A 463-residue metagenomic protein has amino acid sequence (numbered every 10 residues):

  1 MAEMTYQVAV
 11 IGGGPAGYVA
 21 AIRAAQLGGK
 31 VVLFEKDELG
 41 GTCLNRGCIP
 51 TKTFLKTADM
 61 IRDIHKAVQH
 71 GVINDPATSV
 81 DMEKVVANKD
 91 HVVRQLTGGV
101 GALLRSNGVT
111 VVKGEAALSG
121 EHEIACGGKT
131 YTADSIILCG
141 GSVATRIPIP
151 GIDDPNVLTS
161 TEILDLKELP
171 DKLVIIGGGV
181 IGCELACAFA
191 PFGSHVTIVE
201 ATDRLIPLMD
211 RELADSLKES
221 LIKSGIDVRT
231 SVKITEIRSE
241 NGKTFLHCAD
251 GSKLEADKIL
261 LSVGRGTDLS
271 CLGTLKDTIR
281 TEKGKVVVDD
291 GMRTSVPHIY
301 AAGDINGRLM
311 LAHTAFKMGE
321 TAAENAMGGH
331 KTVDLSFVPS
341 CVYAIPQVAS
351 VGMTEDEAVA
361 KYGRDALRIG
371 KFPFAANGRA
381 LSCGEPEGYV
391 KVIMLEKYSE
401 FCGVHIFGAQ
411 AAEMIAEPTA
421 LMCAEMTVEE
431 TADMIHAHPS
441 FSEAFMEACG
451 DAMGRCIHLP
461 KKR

Functional and structural regions predicted by a protein language model:
A2-G14, L169-G179: Beta1/beta-strand and adjacent pyrophosphate-binding region of the FAD-binding site in flavoprotein oxidoreductases
A2-Y6, I22-G29, F34-L169, T197 (+9 more regions): Glycine-rich flavin
A9-G13, A25-D37, T42, I49 (+4 more regions): Flexible, glycine-rich terminal cap/loop adjacent to redox cofactors in electron-transfer oxidoreductases
G17, G182-C183: N-terminal Rossmann-fold NAD(P) dinucleotide-binding loop
A21, A25, A186, A190-P191: Gly/Ala-rich phosphate-binding loop of Rossmann-like dinucleotide-binding domains, activating on the conserved
V111, L138, T159, V228-T230 (+4 more regions): A structural signal for the hydrophobic beta-strands that form the central parallel beta-sheet of Rossmann-like
A133-S135, C139-T145, A256-L269, I305: Glycine-/small-residue-rich beta->alpha transition segments that form the dinucleotide
D290-L309, Y398: Short FAD-binding loop at a beta-strand-to-alpha-helix junction that anchors the flavin cofactor in diverse
